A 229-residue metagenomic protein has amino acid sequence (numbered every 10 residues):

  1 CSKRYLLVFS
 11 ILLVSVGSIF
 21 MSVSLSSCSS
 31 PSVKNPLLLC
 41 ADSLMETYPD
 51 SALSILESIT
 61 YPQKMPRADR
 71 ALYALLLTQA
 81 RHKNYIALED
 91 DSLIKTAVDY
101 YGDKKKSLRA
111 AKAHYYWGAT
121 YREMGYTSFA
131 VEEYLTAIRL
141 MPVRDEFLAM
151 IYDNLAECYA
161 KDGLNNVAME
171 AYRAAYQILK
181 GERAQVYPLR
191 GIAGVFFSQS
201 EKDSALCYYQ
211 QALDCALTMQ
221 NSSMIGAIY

Functional and structural regions predicted by a protein language model:
C1-Y5: N-terminal secretory signal peptides that target proteins for export/translocation
V8-S24: Bacterial N-terminal signal peptides
C28-Y229: A "functional boundary" signal
